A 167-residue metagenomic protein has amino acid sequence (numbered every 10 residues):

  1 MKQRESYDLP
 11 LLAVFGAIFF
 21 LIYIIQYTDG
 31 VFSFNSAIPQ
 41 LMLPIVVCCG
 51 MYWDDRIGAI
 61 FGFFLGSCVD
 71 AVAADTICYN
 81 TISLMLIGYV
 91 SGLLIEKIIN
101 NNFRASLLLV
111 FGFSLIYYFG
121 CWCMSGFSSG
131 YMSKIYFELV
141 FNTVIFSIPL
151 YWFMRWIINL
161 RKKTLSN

Functional and structural regions predicted by a protein language model:
M1-N167: Terminal, non-globular segments
